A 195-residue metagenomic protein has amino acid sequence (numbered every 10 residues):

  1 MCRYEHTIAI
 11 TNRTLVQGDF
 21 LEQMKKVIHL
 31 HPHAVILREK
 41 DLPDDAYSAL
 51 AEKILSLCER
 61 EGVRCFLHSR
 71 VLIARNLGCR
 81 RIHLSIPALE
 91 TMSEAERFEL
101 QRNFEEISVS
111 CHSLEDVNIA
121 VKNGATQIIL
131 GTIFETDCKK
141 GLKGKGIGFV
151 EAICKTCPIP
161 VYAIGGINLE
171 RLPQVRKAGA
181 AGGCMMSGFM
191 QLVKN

Functional and structural regions predicted by a protein language model:
R3-L21, E105-C111: Active-site mouth loops of central-metabolism enzymes
H6-I8, H33-I36, R64-F66, R80-H83 (+4 more regions): Structural preference for beta-strand elements that scaffold enzyme active sites
A9, V27, V35, A74 (+5 more regions): Conserved, mostly hydrophobic/aromatic
A9-R13, I82-A95, Q127-G141, I167-N195: Glycine-rich phosphate-binding active-site loops on the catalytic face of alpha/beta enzymes
T14-I28, S69-L72, H112-I119, N168-P173: Short, acidic/polar
L30, L77, N123, T156 (+1 more regions): Structural motif
S48-L67, E94-S113, K143-N168: Alpha-helix-loop-beta-strand connector modules within alpha/beta enzyme cores
I107-E135: Histidine/lysine/aspartate-rich catalytic loop segments that bind and position anionic ligands
